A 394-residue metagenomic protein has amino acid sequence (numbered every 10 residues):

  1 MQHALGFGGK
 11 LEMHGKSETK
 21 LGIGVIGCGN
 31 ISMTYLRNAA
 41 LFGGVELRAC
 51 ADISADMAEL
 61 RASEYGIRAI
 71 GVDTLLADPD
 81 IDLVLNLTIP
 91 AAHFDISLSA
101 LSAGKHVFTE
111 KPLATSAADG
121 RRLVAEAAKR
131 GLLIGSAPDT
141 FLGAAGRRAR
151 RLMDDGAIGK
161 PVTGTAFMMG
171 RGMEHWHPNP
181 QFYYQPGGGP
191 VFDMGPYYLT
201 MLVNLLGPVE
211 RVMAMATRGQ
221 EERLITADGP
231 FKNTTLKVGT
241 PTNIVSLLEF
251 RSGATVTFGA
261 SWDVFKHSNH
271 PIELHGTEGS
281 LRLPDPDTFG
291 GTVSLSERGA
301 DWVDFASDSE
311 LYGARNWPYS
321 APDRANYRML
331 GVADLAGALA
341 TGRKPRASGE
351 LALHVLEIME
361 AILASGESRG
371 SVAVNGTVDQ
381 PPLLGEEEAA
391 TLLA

Functional and structural regions predicted by a protein language model:
Q2-Y65, L393: N-terminal Rossmann-like dinucleotide-binding module
G6-G8, E221-G239, V245, F250 (+4 more regions): C-terminal glycine/acidic-rich active-site capping loop/insertion
M13, L83, I89-F141, G156: Beta-strand-loop-alpha-helix segment that lines the small-molecule cofactor/substrate pocket of alpha/beta enzymes
V45-L47, I81, P161, V209: Core-facing hydrophobic residues within beta-strands of well-ordered domains
R68-A77: Short acidic low-complexity segments
D80, T88-I89, A260: Short glycine-/small-residue-rich Rossmann-like dinucleotide-binding loops
T140-K237, R369: Predominantly a Rossmann-like dinucleotide-binding segment in NAD(P)-dependent oxidoreductases
G259-S268: Glycine-rich phosphate/pyrophosphate-binding beta-alpha loops
